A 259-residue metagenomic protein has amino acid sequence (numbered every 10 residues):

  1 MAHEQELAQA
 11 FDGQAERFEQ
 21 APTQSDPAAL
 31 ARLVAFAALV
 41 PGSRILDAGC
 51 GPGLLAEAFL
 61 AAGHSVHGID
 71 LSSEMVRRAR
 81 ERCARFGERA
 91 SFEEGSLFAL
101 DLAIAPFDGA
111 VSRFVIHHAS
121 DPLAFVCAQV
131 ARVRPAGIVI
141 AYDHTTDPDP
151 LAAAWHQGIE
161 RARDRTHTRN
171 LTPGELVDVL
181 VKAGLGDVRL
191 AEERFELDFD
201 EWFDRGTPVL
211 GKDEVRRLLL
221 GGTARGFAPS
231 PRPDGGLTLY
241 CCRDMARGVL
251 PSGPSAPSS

Functional and structural regions predicted by a protein language model:
M1-V40, L54-A58, M75-R78, R82-R85 (+1 more regions): Conserved class I S-adenosyl-L-methionine
L46, P52-A99: Class I SAM-dependent methyltransferase SAM/SAH-binding core
P52, A183, D187-S259: Conserved Class I S-adenosyl-L-methionine
D101-G109: A short acidic, Gly/Pro-enriched loop at the edge of an enzyme's catalytic core that lines a small-molecule cofactor
G109-D121: A short SAM/SAH-binding and catalytic strip from SAM-dependent methyltransferases
L123-P135: A short glycine-rich, Lys/Arg-flanked "PGG" loop and its adjoining helix->strand segment in the class I
I140-A162: Conserved class I S-adenosyl-L-methionine
R169-A183: Short alpha-helix
